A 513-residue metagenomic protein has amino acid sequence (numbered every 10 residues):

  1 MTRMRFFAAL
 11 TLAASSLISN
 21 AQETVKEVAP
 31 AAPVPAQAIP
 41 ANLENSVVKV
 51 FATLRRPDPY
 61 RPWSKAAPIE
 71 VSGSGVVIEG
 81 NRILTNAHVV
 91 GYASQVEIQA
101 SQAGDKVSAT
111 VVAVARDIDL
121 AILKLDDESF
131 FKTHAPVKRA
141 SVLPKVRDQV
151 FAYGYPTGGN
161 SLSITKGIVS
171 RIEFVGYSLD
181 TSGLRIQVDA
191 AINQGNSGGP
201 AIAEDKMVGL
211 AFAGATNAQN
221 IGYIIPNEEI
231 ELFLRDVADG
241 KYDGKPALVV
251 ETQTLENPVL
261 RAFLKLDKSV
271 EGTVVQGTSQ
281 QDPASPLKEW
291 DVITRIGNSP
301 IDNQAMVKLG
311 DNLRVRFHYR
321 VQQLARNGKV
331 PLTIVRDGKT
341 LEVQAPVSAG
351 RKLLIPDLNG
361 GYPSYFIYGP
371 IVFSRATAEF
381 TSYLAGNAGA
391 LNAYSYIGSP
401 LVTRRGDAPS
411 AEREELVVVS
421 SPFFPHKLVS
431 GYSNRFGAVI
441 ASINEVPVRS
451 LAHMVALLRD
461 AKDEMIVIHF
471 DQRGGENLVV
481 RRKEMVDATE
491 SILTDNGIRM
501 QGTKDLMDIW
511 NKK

Functional and structural regions predicted by a protein language model:
A8-S16: Bacterial N-terminal signal peptides
E23-A29, A38, T53-R55, S64 (+7 more regions): C-terminal recognition in membrane/secretory proteostasis and scaffolding
A31-Q37, P57-G80, N86, D105-S108 (+6 more regions): A conserved glycine-rich beta-strand in the N-terminal activation segment of trypsin-fold
L43-Y60: A short, Trp-centered hydrophobic/proline-enriched beta-strand micro-motif
S46-V50, D126-V137, S163-Q219, L232 (+3 more regions): Active-site region of chymotrypsin-like
R55, V114-I118, S170-Y177, L255-N257 (+1 more regions): Short, conserved beta-turn/loop elements at beta-strand boundaries and strand-helix junctions
G75-V77, A109-V111, V169, V275: Conserved hydrophobic positions within beta-strands
E79-L162, Q194, A218, T340-E342: Conserved active-site neighborhood of the chymotrypsin/trypsin-like protease fold
